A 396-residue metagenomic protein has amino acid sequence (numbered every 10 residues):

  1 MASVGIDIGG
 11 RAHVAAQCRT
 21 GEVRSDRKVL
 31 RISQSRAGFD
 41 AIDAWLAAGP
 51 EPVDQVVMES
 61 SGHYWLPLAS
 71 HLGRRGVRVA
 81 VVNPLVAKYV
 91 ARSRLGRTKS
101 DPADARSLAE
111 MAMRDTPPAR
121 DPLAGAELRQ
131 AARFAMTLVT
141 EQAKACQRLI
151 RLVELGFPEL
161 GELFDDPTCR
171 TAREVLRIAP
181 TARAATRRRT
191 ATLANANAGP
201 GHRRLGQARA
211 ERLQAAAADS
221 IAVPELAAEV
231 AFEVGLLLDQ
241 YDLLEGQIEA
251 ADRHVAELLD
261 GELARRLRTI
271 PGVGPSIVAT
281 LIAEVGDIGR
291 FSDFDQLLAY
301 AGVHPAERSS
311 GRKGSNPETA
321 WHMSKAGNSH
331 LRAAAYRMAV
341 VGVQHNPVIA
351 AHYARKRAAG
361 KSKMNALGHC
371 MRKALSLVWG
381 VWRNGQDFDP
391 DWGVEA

Functional and structural regions predicted by a protein language model:
M1-A396: A detector of single, family-specific signature residues that are central to catalytic or substrate-handling motifs
